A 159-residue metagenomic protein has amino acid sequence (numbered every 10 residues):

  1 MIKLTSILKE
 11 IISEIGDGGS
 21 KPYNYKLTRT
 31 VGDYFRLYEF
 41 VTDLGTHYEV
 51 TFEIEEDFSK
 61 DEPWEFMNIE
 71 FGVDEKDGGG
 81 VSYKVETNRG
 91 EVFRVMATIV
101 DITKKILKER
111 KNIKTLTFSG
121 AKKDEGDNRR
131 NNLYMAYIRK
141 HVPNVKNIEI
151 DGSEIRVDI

Functional and structural regions predicted by a protein language model:
I2-I159: Non-catalytic substrate-recognition and accessory regions of acyl/acetyltransferase enzymes
